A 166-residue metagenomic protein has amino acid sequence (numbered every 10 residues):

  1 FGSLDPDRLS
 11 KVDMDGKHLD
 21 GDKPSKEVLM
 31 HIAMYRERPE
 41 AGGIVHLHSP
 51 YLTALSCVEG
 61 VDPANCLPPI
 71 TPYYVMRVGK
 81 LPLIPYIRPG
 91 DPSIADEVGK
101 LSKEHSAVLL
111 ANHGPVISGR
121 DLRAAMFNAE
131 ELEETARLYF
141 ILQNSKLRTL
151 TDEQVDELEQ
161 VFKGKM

Functional and structural regions predicted by a protein language model:
F1-M166: Glycine-rich flexible loops
